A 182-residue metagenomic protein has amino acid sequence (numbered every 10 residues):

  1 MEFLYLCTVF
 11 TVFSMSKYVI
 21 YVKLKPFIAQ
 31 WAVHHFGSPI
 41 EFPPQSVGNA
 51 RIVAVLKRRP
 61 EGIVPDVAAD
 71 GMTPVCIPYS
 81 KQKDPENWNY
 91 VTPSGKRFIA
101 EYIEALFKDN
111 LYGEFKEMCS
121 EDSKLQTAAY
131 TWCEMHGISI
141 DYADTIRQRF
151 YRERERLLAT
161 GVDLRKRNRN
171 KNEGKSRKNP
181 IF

Functional and structural regions predicted by a protein language model:
M1-G95: Long, low-complexity interaction regions most often at the N-terminus
Y102-S120: Positively charged, polyanion-binding regions of nucleic-acid-associated proteins
G113, D144, Q148, R152: DNA-binding alpha-helical recognition surfaces that contact promoter or target DNA
K116-H136, L157: Short, charged amphipathic recognition helices of the HTH superfamily and cognate SANT/SANTA-like modules
C133-T145: Short, basic interhelical loop/turn and adjoining N-cap of the next helix at nucleic-acid- or acidic-partner-contacting
R149-D163: Short, basic alpha-helical nucleic acid-contact segments in DNA-binding proteins and DNA transaction factors
L164-F182: Intrinsically disordered, low-complexity basic tails/linkers immediately adjacent to helix-turn-helix/homeobox/MYB/SANT
